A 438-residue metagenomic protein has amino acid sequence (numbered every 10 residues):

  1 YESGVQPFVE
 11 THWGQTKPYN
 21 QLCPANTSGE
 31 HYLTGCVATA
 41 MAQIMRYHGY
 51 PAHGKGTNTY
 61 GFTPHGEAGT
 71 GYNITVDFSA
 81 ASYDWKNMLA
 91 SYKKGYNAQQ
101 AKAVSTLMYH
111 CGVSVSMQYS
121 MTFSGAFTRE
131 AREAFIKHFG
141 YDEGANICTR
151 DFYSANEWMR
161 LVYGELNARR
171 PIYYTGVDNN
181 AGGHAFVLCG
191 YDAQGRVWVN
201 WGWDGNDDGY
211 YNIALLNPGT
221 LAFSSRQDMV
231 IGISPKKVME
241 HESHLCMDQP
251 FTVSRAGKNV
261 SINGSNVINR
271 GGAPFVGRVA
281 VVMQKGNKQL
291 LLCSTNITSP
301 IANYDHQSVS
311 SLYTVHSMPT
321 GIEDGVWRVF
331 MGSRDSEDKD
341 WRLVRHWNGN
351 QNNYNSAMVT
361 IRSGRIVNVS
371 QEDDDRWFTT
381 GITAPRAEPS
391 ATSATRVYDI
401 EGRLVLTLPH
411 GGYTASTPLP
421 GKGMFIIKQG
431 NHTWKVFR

Functional and structural regions predicted by a protein language model:
Y1-G4, T11, N167, N180-G182 (+4 more regions): Cys-His-centered catalytic/binding microenvironment captured across papain-like cysteine peptidases and homologous
Y1-S124: Active-site-adjacent structural segments surrounding the nucleophilic cysteine of cysteine proteases and isopeptidases
E133, K137-N200: Active-site-adjacent substructure of cysteine-protease-like catalytic cores
S224-D248, V369-D399: Residue-level detector of functionally pivotal "anchor" positions at catalytic/ligand-binding pockets or at interdomain
T298-S299, E337-T379, V436: Short beta-strand elements
D305-P319, T414-L419: Exposed aromatic-hydrophobic patches
E323-D340, N348, G423-Q429: Short, aromatic- and glycine-rich surface loops/edge beta-strands on solvent-exposed regions
T379-R438: C-terminal outer-membrane/trafficking sorting elements
